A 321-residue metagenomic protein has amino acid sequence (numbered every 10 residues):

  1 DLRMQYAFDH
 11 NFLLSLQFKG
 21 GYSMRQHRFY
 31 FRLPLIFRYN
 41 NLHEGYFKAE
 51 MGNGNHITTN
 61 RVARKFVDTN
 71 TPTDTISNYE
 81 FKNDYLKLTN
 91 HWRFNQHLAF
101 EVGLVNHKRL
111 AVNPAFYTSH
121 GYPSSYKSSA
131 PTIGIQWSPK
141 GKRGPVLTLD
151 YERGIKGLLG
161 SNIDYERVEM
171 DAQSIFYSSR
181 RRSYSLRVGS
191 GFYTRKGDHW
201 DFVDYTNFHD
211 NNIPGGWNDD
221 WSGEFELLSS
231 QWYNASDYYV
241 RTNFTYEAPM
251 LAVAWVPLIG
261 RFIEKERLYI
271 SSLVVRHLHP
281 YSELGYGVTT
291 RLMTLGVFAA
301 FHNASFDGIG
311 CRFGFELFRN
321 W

Functional and structural regions predicted by a protein language model:
D1, R61-R180, S236, R267-Y269: Transmembrane beta-strand segments of outer-membrane beta-barrel domains in Gram-negative and organellar OMPs
D1-R3, N11-Q26, Y30-L35, A49 (+7 more regions): Transmembrane beta-strand segments that form the barrel wall of outer-membrane beta-barrel proteins
D1-Y22, F37, E101, N113-P145 (+2 more regions): Outer-membrane beta-barrel initiation region
L2-Y6, L33-F37, L88-W92, I133-W137 (+7 more regions): Residues on the lipid-exposed face of transmembrane beta-strands in outer-membrane beta-barrel proteins
F8-L14, L42-F47, Q96-V102, R109-A111 (+6 more regions): Repeated loop/turn-to-beta-strand initiation elements of outer-membrane beta-barrel proteins
H27-F31, K82-L86, P123-P131, N162-V168 (+4 more regions): Residues that define the transmembrane beta-barrel architecture of outer-membrane proteins
Y30-L33, N60-F66, V112-S119, L159-E166 (+4 more regions): Outer-membrane beta-barrel translocator domains and adjoining extracellular loop/strand segments of Gram-negative
Y46-T58, V62-R64, P72-S77, K142 (+1 more regions): C-terminal outer-membrane beta-barrel translocator/porin domains of Gram-negative envelope proteins and their
